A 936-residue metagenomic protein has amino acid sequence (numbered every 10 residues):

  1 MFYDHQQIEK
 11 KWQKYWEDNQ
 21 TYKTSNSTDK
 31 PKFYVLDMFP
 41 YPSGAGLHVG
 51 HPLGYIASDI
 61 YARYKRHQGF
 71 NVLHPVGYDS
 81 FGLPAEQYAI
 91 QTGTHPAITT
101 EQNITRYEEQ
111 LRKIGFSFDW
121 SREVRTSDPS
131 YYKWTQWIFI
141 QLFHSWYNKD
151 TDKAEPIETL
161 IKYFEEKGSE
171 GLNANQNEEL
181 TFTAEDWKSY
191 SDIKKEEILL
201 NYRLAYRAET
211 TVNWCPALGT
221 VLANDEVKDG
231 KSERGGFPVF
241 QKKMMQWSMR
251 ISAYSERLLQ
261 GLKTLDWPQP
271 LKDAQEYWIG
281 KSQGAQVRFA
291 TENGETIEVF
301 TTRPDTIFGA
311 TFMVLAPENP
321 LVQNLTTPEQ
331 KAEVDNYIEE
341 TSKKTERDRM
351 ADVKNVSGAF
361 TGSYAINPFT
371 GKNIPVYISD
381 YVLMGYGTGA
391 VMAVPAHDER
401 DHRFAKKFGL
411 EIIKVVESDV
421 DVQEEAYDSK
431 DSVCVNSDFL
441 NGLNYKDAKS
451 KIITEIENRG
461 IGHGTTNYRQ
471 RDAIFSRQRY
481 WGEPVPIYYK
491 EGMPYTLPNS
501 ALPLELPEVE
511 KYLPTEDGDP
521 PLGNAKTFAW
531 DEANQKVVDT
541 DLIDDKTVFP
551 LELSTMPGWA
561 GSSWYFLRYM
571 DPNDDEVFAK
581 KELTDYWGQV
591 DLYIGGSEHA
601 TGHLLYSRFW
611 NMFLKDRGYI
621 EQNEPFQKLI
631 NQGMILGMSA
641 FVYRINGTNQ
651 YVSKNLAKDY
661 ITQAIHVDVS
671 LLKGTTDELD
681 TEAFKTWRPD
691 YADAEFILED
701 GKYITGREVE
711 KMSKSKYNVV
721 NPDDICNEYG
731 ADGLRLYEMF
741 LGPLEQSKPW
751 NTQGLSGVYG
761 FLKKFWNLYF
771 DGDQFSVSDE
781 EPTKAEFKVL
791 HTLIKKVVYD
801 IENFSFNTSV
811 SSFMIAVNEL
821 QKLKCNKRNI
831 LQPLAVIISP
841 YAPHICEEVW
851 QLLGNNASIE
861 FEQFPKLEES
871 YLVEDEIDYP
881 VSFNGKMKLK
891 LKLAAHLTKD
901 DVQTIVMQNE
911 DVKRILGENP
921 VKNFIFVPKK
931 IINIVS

Functional and structural regions predicted by a protein language model:
M1-G46, R66, V72, L258 (+5 more regions): Non-catalytic terminal extensions that flank enzyme cores
M1-K32, A316, P328-A332, K372 (+12 more regions): Basic, alpha-helical terminal appendages of large translation-related enzymes
F2, D18-N19, T92-V299, P304 (+10 more regions): Residue patterns forming the tRNA-binding/recognition surfaces of aminoacyl-tRNA synthetases and related DALR
Y3, G284-Q286, G294, E417-V420 (+10 more regions): Long, charged, mostly alpha-helical binding arms that flank functional sites
S25-T100, V124-T135, T301-T302, P368-F404 (+1 more regions): N-terminal catalytic cores of NTP/NDP-binding nucleotidyl/phosphoryl-transfer enzymes
S58, N71, N319-E424: Catalytic alpha/beta core of large soluble enzyme barrels
D79, D150, A154-P156, N201 (+5 more regions): Helix-rich, typically C-terminal accessory recognition domains appended to large enzymatic cores
S248-S282, A316-A359, E505-N534, L834-Q863: Amphipathic alpha-helical
